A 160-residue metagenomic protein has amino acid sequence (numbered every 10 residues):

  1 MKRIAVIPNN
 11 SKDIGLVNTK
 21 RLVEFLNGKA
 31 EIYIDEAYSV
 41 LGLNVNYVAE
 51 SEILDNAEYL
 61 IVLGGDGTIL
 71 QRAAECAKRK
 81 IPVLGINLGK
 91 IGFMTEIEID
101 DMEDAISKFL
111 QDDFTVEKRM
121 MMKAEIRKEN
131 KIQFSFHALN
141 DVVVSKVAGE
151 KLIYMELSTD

Functional and structural regions predicted by a protein language model:
M1-L63, T68-K78: N-terminal glycine-/serine-/threonine-rich phosphate-binding loop
A37, G89, V143: Anionic group-transfer/hydrolysis microenvironments
K80-I97: Short, acidic/small-residue loops that bind anionic groups at enzyme active sites
F93-D160: Catalytic core of DAGKc-family lipid kinases
